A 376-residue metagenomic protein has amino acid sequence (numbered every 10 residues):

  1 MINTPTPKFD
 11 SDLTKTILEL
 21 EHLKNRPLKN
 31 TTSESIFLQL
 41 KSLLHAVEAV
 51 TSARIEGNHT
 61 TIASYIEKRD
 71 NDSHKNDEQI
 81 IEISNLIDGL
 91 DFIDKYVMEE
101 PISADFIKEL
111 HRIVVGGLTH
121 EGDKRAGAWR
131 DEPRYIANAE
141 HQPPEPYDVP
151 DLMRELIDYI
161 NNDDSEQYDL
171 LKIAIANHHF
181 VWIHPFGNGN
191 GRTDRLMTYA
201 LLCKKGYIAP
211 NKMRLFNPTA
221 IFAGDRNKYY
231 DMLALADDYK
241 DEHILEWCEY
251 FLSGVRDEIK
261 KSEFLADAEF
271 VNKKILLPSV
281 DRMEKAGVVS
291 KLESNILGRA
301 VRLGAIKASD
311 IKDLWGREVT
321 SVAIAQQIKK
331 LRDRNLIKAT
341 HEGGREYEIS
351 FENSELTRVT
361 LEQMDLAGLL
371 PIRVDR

Functional and structural regions predicted by a protein language model:
M1-R376: FIC/Doc superfamily catalytic core
